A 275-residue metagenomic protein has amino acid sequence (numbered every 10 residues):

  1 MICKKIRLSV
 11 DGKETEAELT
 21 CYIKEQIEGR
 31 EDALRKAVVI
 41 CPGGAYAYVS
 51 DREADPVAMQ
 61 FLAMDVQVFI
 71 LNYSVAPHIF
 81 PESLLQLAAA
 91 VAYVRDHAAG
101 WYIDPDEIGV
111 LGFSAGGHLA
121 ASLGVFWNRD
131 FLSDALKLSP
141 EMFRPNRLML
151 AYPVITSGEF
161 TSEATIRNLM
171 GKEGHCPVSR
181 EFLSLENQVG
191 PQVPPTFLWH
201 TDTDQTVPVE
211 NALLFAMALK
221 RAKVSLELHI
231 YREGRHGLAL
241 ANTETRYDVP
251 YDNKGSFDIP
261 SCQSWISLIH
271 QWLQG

Functional and structural regions predicted by a protein language model:
M1-A33, E163, F257-I259: N-terminal cap/lid segment of alpha/beta-hydrolase-fold proteins
L34-G43: Short beta-strand element of the alpha/beta-hydrolase
V49-D51, F69-P105: Catalytic nucleophile-loop/oxyanion-hole region of alpha/beta-hydrolase and closely related hydrolase-like folds
D51-F69: Short amphipathic alpha-helix adjacent to the substrate-entry channel of hydrolases
A92-A164, C176-R180: Primarily recognizes the serine-hydrolase "nucleophile elbow" in alpha/beta-hydrolase and SGNH/GDSL folds
Q192, L198-H200, D204: Short beta-strand/loop motif that positions the catalytic acidic residue of the alpha/beta-hydrolase fold
Q205-L214, A239: Conserved alpha/beta-hydrolase "acid-adjacent" motif
M217-G275: C-terminal catalytic histidine-bearing segment of alpha/beta-hydrolase fold enzymes
